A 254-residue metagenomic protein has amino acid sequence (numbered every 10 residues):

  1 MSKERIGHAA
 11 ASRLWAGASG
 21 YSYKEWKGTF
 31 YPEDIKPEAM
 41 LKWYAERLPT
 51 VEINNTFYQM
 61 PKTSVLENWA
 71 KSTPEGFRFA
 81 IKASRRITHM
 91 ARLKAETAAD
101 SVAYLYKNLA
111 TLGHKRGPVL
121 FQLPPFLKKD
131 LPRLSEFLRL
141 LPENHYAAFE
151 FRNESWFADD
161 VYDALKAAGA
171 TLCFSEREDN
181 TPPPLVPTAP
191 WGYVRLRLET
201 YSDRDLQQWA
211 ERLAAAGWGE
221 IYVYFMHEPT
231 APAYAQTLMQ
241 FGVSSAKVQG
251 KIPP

Functional and structural regions predicted by a protein language model:
M1-P254: Residues lining hydrophobic/aromatic ligand-binding pockets adjacent to catalytic sites
